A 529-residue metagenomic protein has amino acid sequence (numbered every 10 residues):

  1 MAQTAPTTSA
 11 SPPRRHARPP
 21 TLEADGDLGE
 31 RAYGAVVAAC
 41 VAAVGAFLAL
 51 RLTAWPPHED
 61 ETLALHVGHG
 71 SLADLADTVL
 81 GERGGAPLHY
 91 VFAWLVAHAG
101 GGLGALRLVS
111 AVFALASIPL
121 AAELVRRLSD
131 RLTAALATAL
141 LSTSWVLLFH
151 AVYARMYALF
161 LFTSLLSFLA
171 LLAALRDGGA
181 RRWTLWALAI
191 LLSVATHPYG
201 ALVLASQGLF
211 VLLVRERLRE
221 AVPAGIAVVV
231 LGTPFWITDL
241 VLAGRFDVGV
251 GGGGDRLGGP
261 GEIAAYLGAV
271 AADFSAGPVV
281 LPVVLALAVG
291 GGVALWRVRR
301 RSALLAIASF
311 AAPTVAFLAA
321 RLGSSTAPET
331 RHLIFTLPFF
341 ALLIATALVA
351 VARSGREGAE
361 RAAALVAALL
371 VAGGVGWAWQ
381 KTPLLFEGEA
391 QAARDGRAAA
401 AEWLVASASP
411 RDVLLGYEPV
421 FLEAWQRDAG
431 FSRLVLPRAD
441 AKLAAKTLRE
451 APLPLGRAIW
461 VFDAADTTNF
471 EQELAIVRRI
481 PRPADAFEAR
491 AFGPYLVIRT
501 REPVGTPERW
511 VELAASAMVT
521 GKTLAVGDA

Functional and structural regions predicted by a protein language model:
M1-A5, R18, A311, V497 (+1 more regions): Low-complexity intrinsically disordered segments
M1-E30: Short, intrinsically disordered terminal tails adjacent to the first/last structured region
P13-R15, F210, T520: Low-complexity, intrinsically disordered segments with a bias for serine/threonine
D25-G26, E30-S354, A364-T500: Membrane-proximal helix-loop-helix interfaces that form the catalytic/acceptor-binding platform of multi-pass membrane
R356-G358: Hydrophobic alpha-helical segments of polytopic membrane proteins
P507-M518: Extracellular carbohydrate-recognition regions
A515, D528-A529: Extra-cytoplasmic beta-strand recognition segments
G521-D528: Basic, ligand-binding patches in group-transfer machinery, especially extracytoplasmic/periplasmic segments
